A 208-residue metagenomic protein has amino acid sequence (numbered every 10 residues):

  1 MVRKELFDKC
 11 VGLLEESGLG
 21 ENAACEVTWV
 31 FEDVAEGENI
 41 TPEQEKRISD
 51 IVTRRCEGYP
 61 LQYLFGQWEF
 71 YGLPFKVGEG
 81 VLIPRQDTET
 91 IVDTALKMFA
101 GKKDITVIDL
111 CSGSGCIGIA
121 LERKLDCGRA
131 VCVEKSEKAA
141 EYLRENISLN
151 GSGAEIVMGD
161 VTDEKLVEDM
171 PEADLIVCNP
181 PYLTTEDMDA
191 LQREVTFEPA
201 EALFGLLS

Functional and structural regions predicted by a protein language model:
M1-I40: Non-catalytic accessory regions of SAM-dependent methyltransferases
G12-E16, R54, N146: Amphipathic alpha-helical regulatory segments at dimerization interfaces that relay allosteric signals between sensory
C25, W29-K97: Conserved AdoMet
K76, A120, T196: Conserved beta-strand segments that form the floor/walls of ligand-binding pockets within enzyme and binding domains
T90-D189: Conserved SAM/SAH cofactor-binding pocket of Class I
P181-S208: Mobile active-site "lid"/loop adjacent to the S-adenosyl-L-methionine
